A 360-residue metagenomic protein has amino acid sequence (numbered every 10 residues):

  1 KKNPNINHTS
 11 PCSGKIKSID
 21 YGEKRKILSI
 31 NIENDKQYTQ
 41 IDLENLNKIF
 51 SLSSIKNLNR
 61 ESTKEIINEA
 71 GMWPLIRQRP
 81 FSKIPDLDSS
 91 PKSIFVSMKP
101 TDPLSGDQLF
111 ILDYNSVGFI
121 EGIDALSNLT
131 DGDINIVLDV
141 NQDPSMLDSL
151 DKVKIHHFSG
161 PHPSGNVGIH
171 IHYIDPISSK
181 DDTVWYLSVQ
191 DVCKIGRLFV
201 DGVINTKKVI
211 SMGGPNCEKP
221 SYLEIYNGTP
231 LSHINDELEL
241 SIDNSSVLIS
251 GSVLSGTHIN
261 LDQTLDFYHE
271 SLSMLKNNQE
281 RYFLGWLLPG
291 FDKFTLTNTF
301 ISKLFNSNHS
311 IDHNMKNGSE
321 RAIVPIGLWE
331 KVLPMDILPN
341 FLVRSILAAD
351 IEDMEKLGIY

Functional and structural regions predicted by a protein language model:
K1-K2, L342: Iron-sulfur cluster-binding cysteine motifs and their immediate structural context in ferredoxin-like electron-transfer
N3, H8-S18: Generic structural motif
G22-Y360: Buried, small/hydrophobic-residue-enriched core segments of structured protein domains
